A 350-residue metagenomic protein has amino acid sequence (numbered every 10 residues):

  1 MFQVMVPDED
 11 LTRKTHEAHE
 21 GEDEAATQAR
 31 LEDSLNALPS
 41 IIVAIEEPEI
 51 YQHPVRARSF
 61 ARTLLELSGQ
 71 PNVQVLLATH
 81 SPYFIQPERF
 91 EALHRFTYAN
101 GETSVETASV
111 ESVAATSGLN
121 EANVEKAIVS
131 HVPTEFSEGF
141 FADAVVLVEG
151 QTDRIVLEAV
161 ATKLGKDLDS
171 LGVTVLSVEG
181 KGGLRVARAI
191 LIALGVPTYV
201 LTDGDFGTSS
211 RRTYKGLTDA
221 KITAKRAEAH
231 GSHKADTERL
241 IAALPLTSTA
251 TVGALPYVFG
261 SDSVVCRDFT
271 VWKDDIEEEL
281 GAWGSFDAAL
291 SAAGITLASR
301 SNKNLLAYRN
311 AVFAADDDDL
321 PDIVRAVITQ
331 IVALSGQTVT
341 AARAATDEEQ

Functional and structural regions predicted by a protein language model:
M1-A122, K126-S130, T134-E135, A333-E348: Switch/communication elements of ASCE P-loop NTPase nucleotide-binding domains
V129-L147, Q151-Q350: Acidic, Mg2+-coordinating catalytic modules of nucleic-acid enzymes
